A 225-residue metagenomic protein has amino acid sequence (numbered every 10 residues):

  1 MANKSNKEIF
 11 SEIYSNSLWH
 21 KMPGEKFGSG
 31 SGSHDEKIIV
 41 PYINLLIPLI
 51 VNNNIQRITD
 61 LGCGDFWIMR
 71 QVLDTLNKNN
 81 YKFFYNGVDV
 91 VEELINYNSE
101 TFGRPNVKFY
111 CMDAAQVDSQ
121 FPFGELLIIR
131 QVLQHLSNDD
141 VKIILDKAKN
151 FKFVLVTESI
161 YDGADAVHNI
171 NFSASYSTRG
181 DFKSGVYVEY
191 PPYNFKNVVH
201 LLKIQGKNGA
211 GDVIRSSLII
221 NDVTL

Functional and structural regions predicted by a protein language model:
M1-P122, L136-L225: Class I (Rossmann-like) S-adenosyl-L-methionine-dependent methyltransferase catalytic domain, capturing the SAM-binding
E125: Conserved active-site beta-strand-loop modules that form the wall/rim of enzyme catalytic pockets and either contain
I128: A conserved beta-strand element that flanks and buttresses the S-adenosyl-L-methionine
V132: Hydrophobic adenine-recognition pocket in adenosine-nucleotide-binding enzymes
